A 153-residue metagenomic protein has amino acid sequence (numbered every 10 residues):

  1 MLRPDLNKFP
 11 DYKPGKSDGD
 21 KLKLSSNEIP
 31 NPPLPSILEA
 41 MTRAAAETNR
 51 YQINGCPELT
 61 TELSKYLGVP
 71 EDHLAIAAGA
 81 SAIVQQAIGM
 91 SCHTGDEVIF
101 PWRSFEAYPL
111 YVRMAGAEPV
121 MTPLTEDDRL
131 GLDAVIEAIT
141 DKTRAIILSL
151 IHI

Functional and structural regions predicted by a protein language model:
M1-R50, L148: N-terminal "arm"/small-domain region of PLP-dependent enzymes with the aminotransferase-like
L22, D96, R144: Conserved acidic residues
L24, Y51, A77, T122: Hydrophobic residues at beta-strand termini and immediately following loops that shape nucleotide-binding pockets
C56-E97: Phosphate-binding glycine-rich loop
M90-Y111: Conserved PLP-anchoring active-site segment centered on the Schiff-base-forming lysine
I99, A145-S149: Structural motif
A117-R144: PLP-dependent aminotransferase-class I/II
I151-I153: Conserved small/polar residues in nucleotide/adenosyl-binding loops
